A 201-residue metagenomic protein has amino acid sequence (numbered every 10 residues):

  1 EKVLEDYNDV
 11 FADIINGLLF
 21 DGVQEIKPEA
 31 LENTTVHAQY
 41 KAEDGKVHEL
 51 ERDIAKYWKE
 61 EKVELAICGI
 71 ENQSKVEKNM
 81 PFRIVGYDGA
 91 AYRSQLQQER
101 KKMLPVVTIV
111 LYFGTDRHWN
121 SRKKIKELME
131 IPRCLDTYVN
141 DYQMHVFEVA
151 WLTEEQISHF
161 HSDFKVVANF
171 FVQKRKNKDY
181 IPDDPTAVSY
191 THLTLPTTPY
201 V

Functional and structural regions predicted by a protein language model:
E1-L193, P199: Elongated, amphipathic alpha-helical interaction scaffolds
